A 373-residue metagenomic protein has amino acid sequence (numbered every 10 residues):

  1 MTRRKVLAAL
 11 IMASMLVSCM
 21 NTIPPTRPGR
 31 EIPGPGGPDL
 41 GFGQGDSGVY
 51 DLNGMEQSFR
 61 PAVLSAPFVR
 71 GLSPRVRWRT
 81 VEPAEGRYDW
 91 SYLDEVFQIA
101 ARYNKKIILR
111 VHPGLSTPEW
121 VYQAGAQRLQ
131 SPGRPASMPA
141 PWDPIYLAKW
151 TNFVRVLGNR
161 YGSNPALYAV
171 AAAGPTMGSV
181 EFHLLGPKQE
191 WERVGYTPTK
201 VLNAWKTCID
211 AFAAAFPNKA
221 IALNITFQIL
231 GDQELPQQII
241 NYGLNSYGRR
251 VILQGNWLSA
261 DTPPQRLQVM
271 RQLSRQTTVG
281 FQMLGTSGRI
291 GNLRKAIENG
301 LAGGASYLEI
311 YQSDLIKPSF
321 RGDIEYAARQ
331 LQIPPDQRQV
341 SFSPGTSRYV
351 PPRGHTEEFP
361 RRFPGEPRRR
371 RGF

Functional and structural regions predicted by a protein language model:
V17-S18: C-terminal motif of bacterial Sec signal peptides marking the signal peptidase cleavage site
P28-R70, R75, N224: Boundary/entry segment of secreted carbohydrate-active catalytic domains
D51-A66, L235-I239, G291-E298: Short, acidic/polar
F59-S131, P198-A204, F216, A296: Aromatic-lined substrate-binding rim segments of carbohydrate-active enzymes
R77-W90, P135-K149, V194-T199, L284-S287: The substrate-binding groove and active-site-proximal loops of carbohydrate-active enzymes, especially glycoside
V96-A101, R134-A172, A204, C208-A211: An active-site-proximal structural segment forming one wall of the substrate-binding cleft that immediately precedes
I108, H112-G114, G248-P364, R371-F373: Substrate-binding cleft of secreted/luminal carbohydrate-active enzymes
T176-L185, C208-S274: Substrate-binding cleft/loops of secretory-pathway carbohydrate-active enzymes
